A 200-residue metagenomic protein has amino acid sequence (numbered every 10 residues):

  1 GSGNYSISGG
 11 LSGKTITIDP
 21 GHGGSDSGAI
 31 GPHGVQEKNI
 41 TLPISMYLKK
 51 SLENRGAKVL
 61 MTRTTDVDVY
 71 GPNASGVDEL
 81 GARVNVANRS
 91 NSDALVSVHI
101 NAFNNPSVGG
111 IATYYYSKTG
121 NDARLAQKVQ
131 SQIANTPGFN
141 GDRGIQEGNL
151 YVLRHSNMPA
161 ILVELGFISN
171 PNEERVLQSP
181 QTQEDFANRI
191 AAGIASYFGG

Functional and structural regions predicted by a protein language model:
S2-Q127, N135: Catalytic-core regions of hydrolytic enzymes
D19, V59, V129, A191 (+1 more regions): A general secondary-structure boundary signal
K49, V84, Q130, L150 (+1 more regions): Short glycine-/small-residue-rich flexible loop motifs, especially phosphate/cofactor-binding loops
S97, N104-N105, G141-G200: Active-site-adjacent mobile loop/cap segments within catalytic or ligand-binding domains
S117, I133, F167-S169: Non-catalytic surface loops within mature trypsin-like serine protease
